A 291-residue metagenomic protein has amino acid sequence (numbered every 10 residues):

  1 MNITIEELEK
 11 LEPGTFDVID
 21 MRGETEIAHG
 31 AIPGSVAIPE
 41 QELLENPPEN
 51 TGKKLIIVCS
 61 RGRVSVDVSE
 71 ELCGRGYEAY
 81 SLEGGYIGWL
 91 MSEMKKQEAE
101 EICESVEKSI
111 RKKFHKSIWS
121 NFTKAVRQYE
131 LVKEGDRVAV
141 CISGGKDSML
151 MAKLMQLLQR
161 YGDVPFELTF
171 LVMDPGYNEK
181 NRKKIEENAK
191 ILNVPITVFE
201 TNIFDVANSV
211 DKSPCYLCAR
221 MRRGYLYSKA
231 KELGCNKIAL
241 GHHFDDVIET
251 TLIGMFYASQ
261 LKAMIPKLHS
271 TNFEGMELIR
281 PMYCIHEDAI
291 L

Functional and structural regions predicted by a protein language model:
M1-D17, G23-K54, S60-I110: Rhodanese-like catalytic fold shared by cysteine-dependent sulfurtransferases and DSP/PTP-type phosphatases
D20-M21, V58, L82, C141 (+2 more regions): Active-site-adjacent beta-strand anchor residues
R22, V64, R222-R223, E287: Short, cationic motifs built from Arg/Lys/His that form the positively charged side of catalytic pockets
R22-E24, G176, F244, M282: Anionic group-transfer/hydrolysis microenvironments
V36-I38, Y80, T169-L171, P195-F199 (+1 more regions): General small-molecule cofactor/ligand-binding pocket signal
K54-I56, N236-K237: Short SAM/SAH-binding signature in class I
E98-I253, Y257-L261, I265, D288: ATP-dependent adenylation/nucleotidyltransferase module used to activate substrates
A263-E287: Short, flexible loop segments at boundaries between secondary-structure elements
